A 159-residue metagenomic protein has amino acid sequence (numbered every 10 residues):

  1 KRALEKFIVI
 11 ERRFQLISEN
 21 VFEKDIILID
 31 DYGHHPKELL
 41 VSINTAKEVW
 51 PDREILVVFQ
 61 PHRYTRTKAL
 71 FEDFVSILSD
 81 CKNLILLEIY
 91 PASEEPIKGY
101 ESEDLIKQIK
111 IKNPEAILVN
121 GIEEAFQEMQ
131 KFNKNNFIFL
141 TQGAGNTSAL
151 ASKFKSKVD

Functional and structural regions predicted by a protein language model:
K1-N83: Nucleotide phosphate-binding/pyrophosphate-handling subdomain across enzymes that bind or process nucleotide phosphates
L28-D30, V119, T141-Q142: Thr-Gly-centered strand-to-loop micro-motif
H34, P61-Y64, I89-A92, G143-T147: Short glycine-rich anion-binding loops that position phosphate/pyrophosphate groups of nucleotides and phosphorylated
H34, R66, L70, I97 (+2 more regions): Catalytic cores of large soluble enzymes that bind and process phosphate-bearing ligands
V41, A69-F71, I97-K98, Q130 (+1 more regions): Short amphipathic alpha-helical segments
W50, I109, N113, F154 (+1 more regions): Active-site catalytic pocket residues across diverse enzymes, especially alpha/beta-hydrolases
V75-N135: C-terminal helical cap/extension that packs against the catalytic core of soluble nucleotide-cofactor enzymes
E124-K155: A glycine-rich beta-strand to alpha-helix segment that forms a phosphate/ribose-binding loop at ligand/cofactor sites
